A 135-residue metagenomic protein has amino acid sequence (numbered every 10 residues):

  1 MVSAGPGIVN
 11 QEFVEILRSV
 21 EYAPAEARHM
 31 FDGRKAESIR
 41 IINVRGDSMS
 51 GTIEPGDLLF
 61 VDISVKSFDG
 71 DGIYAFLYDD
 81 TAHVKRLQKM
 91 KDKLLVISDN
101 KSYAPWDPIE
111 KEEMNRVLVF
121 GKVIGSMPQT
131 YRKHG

Functional and structural regions predicted by a protein language model:
M1-P55, V117, I124-G135: Short, positionally conserved secondary-structure boundary motifs
N43, H83-R86, K122: Residues located in well-ordered beta-strands
I53, F68-D69: Short, well-ordered loop/turn sites that connect or cap secondary structure elements
L77-H83, V117-L118: Short coil-to-beta-strand transition motifs
K89-Y131, G135: Glycine- and charge-enriched low-complexity intrinsically disordered segments
